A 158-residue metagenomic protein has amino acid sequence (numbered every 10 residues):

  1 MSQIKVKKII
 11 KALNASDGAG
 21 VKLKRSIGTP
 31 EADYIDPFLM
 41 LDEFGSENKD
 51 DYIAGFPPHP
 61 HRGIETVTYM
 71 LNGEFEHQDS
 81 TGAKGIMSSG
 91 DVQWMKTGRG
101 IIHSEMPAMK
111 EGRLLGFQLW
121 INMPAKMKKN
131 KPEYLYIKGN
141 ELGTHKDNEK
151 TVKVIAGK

Functional and structural regions predicted by a protein language model:
M1-R25: Hydrophobic alpha-helical membrane-insertion signals
S16-L71, L142-K158: A short glycine-rich, His/Asp/Glu-containing loop-to-beta-strand
A54-F56, T81-A83, S104-M109: Catalytic micro-motifs at enzyme active sites that drive phosphoryl/nucleotidyl and oxygen chemistry
E65-S88, G98-I102: A short beta-strand-loop-beta hairpin characteristic of the jelly-roll/cupin
G98-M127: Ligand-binding loop in jelly-roll beta-barrel domains
L115, N122-K158: Conserved, well-structured core segments that form or line functional sites
